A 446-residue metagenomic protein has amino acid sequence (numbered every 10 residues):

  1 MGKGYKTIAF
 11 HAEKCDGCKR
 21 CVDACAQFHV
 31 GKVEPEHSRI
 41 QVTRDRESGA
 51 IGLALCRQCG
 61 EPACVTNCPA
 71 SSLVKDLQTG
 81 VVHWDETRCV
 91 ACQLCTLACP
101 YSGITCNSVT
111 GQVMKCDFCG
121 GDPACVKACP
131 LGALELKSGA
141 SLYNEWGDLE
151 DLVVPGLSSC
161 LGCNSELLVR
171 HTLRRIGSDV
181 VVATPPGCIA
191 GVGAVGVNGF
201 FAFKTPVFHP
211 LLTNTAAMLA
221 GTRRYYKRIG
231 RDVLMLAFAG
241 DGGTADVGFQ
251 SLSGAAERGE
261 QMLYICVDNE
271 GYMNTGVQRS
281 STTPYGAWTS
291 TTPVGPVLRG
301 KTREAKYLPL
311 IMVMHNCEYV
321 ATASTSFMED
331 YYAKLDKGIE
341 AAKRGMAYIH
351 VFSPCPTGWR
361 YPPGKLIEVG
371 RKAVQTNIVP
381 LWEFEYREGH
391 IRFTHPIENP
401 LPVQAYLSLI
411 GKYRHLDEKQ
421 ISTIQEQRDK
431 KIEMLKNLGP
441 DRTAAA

Functional and structural regions predicted by a protein language model:
Y5, H11, H37-Q58: Sequence context of c-type cytochrome heme-c attachment sites
R20-Q41, E61-R88, Q93-G111, D117 (+1 more regions): Iron-sulfur cluster-binding cysteine motifs and their immediate structural context in ferredoxin-like electron-transfer
E47-A63, E86, C92-G103, C116-A133 (+3 more regions): Short Fe-S-cluster ligation motifs
K75, V181-P185, A237, Y264-V267 (+2 more regions): General beta-strand structural signal in soluble alpha/beta enzymes
L142-Y264, V277, S281-A287, M314: Cofactor-binding active-site loop characterized by glycine-rich and histidine/acidic residues
Y143-G147, G156, R231, S280-A341: Conserved thiamine diphosphate
I189-A190, N269-N274, P356-G358: Short gly/pro/ser/thr-enriched loop/turn and capping motifs at secondary-structure boundaries
K334-A446: Glycine/aspartate-rich loop-and-adjacent alpha/beta segment that forms the canonical ThDP
